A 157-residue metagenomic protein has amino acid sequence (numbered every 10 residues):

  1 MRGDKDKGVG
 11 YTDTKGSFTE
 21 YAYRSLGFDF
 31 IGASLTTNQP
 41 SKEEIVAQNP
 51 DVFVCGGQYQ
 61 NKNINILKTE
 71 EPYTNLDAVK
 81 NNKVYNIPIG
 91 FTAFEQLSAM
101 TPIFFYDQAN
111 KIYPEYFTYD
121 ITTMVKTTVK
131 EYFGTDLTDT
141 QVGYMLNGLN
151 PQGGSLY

Functional and structural regions predicted by a protein language model:
M1-Y157: N-terminal ligand-binding lobe of clamshell/alpha-beta domains
